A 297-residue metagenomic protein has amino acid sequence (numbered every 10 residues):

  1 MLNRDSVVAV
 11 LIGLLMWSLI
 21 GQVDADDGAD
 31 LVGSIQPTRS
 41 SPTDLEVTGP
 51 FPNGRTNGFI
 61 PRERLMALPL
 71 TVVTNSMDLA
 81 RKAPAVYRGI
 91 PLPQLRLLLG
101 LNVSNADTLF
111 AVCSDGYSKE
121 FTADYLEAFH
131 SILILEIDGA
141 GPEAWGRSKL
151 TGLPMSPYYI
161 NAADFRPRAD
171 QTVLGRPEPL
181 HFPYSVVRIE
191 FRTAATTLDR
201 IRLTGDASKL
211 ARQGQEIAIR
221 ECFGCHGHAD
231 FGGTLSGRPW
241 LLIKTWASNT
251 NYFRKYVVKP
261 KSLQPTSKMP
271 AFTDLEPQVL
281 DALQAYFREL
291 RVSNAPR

Functional and structural regions predicted by a protein language model:
M1-V10: Bacterial N-terminal signal peptides that target proteins for export
A9-S18: Bacterial N-terminal signal peptides
V23-A25: Boundary at the C-terminal end of the N-terminal hydrophobic targeting segment
G28-A194, R297: Structured, non-membrane catalytic/scaffold regions adjacent to prosthetic-group chemistry
N75-A83, T204, P239-K244: Second-shell loop/turn segments in exported
A194-I217: Electrostatic cytochrome c docking/interface patches
Q215, F223, G227-V258: Gly/Gly-Pro-rich "capping" loops immediately C-terminal to redox-active cysteine motifs in periplasmic/lumenal
T234-L242, V258-R297: Axial heme c-ligation environment in periplasmic c-type cytochrome domains
